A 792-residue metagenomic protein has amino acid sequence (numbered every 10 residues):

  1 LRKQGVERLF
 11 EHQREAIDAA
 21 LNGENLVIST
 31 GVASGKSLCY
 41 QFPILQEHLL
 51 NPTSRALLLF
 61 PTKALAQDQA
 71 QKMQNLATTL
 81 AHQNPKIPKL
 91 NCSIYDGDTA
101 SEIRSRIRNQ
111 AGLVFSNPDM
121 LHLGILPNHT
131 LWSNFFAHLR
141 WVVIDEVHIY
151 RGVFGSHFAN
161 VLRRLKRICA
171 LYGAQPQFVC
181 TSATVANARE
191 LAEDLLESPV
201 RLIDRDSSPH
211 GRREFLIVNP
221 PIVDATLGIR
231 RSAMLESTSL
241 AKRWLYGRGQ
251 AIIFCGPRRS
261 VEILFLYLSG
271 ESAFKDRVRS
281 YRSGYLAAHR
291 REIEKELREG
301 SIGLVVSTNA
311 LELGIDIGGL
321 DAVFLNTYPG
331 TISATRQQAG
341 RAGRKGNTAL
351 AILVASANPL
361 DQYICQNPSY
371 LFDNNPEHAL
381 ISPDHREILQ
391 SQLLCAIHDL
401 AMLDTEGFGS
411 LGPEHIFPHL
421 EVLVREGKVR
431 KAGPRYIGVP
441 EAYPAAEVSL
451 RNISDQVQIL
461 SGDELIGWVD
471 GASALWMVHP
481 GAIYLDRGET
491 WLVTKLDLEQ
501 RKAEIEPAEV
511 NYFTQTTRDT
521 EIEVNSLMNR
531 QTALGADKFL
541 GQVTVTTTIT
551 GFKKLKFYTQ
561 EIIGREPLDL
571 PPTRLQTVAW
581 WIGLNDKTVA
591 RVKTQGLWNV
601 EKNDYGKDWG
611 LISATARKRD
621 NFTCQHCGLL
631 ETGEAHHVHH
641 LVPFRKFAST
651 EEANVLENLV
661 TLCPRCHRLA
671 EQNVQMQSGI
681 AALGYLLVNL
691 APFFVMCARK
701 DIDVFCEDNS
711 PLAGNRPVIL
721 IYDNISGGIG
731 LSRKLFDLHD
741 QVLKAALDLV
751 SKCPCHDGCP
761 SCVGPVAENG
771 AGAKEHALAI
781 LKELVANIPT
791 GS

Functional and structural regions predicted by a protein language model:
L1-S37, F42-L403, F408-P444, I453-S454: Helicase motor core with emphasis on the C-terminal RecA-like subdomain
Q177-C180, A355, I397, L403-L475 (+3 more regions): Extended, highly charged accessory segments
S182, G628, H667, V763-V766: Cys/His-coordinated zinc-binding microdomains
I483, T623, H637, L662 (+1 more regions): The −1 position to Zn-ligating cysteines in a subset of zinc-ribbon hairpins
L611-T615, R619-D620, L630: Short helix-coil boundary/hinge micro-motifs
R617-F622, E634, V655-L659, C755: Short metal-coordination and nucleic-acid-contact micro-motifs, chiefly zinc-binding Cys/His arrays
G628-L662, A670: Histidine-centered nuclease catalytic patch
